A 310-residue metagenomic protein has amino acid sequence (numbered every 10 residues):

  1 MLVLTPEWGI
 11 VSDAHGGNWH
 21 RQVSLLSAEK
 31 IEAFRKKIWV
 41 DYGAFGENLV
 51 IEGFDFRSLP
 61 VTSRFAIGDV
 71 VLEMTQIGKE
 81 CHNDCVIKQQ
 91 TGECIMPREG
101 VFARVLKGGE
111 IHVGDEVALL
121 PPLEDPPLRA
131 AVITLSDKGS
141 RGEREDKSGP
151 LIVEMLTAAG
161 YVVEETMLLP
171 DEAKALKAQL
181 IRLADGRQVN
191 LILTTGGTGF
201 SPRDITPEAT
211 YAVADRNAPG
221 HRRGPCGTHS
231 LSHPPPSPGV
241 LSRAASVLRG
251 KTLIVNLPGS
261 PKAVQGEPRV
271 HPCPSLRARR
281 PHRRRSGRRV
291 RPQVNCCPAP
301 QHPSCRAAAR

Functional and structural regions predicted by a protein language model:
M1-V71, Q76, E110: Electropositive, beta-rich accessory/interaction domains or terminal extensions that provide binding surfaces
K37-W39, T62-S63, T91, L106-K107 (+2 more regions): A generic local secondary-structure boundary/capping motif
I38-N48, C85-G100: Short, basic/aromatic beta-hairpin or loop at an interaction surface
G53-D84, R216-S246: Mid-chain, well-packed structural core segment of small domains
V71-E73, G78-K79, G109, A118-P126: Short, charged beta-turn/beta-strand-edge "cap" motif at the junction between a beta-strand and an adjacent loop
K79-I95, C296-A308: Cysteine-cluster motifs in flexible loop/terminal segments that predominantly coordinate metals
M96-L119: Compact mixed alphabeta submodule
V113-E116, L120-R310: Non-catalytic beta/alpha edge segments that cap or flank active sites
